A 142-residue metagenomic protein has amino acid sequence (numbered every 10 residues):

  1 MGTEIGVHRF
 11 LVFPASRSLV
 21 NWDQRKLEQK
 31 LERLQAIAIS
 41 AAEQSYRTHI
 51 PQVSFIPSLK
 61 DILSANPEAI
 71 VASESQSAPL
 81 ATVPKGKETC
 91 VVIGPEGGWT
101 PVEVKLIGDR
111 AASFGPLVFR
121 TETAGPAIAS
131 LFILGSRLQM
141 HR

Functional and structural regions predicted by a protein language model:
M1-E68: RNA substrate-binding interface of SAM-dependent RNA methyltransferases
T3-I5, K85-K87, L106-D109, A129: Short, solvent-exposed amphipathic alpha-helical segments in soluble enzyme and RNA/protein-processing domains
F13-P14, A72-S73, V92-I93: Short beta-strand segments
V53, A69-V71, D109-S113: Conserved beta-strand scaffold positions in the cores of enzyme catalytic domains, especially in NTP/NDP-utilizing
S73-G86, C90: Strongly charged, low-complexity linkers/loops
S75-P79, E96-T100, V118-F119: Short Gly/Pro-enriched loop/turn and capping motifs at secondary-structure junctions
G86-K105: A C-terminal functional module that forms or caps the active site or interfaces directly with catalytic machinery
P101-R142: Structured adenosyl-cofactor binding patch, chiefly the S-adenosyl-L-methionine
